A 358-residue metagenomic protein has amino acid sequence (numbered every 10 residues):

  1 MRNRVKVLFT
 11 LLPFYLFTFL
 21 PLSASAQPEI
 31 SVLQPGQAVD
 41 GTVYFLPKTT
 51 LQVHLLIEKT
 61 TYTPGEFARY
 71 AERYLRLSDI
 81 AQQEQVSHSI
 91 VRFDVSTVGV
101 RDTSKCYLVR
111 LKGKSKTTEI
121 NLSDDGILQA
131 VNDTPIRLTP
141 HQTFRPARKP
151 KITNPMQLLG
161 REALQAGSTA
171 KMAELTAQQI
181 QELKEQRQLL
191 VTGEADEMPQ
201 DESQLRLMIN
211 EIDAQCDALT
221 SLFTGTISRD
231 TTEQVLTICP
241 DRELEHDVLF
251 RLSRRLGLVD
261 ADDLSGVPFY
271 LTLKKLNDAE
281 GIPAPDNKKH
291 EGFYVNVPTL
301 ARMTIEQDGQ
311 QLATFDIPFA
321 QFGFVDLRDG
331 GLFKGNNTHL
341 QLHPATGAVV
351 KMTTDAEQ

Functional and structural regions predicted by a protein language model:
M1-L12: Bacterial N-terminal signal peptides that target proteins for export
T10-P21: Bacterial N-terminal signal peptides
L22-A26: Sec/Tat signal peptide C-region and signal peptidase I cleavage site
Q27-Q358: N-terminal amphipathic/basic membrane-interacting segments and domains, especially the gasdermin N-terminal
